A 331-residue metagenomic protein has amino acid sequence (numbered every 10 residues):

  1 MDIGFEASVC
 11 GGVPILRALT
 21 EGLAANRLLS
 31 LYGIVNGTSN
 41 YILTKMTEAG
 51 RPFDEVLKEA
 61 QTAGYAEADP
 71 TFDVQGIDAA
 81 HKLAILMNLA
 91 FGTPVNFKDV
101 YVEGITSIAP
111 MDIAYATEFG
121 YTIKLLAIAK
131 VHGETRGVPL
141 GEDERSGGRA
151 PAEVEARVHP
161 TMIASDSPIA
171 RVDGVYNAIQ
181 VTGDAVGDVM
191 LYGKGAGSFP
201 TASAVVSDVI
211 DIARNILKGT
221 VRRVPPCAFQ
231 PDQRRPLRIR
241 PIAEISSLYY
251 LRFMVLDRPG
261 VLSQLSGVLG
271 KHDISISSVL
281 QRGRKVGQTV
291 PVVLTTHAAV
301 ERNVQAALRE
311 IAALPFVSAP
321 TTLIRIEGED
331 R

Functional and structural regions predicted by a protein language model:
D2-A66, P70-D78, I85: Rossmann-like NAD(P)H-binding beta-loop-alpha module
S8-C10, S39, I128, Q281-R284 (+1 more regions): Short, ordered loop/turn segments at secondary-structure junctions
C10, P14, N26, G33 (+11 more regions): Conserved active-site and cofactor/substrate-binding residues in soluble primary-metabolism enzymes
V56-G133, P151-R171, V175-A178, G197: Substrate-binding/catalytic subdomain of NAD(P)-dependent oxidoreductase enzymes
E134-P151: Intrinsic disorder/low-complexity segments
A150, A204, V209-R331: A conserved regulatory-domain signal marking ACT and ACT-like small-molecule sensing domains and adjacent regulatory
H159-D184, S198-F199, G270, S275-V286: Low-complexity, glycine/alanine/valine/leucine- and proline-rich hydrophobic stretches
V181-Y192, V206: An anion-binding loop in the catalytic cleft
